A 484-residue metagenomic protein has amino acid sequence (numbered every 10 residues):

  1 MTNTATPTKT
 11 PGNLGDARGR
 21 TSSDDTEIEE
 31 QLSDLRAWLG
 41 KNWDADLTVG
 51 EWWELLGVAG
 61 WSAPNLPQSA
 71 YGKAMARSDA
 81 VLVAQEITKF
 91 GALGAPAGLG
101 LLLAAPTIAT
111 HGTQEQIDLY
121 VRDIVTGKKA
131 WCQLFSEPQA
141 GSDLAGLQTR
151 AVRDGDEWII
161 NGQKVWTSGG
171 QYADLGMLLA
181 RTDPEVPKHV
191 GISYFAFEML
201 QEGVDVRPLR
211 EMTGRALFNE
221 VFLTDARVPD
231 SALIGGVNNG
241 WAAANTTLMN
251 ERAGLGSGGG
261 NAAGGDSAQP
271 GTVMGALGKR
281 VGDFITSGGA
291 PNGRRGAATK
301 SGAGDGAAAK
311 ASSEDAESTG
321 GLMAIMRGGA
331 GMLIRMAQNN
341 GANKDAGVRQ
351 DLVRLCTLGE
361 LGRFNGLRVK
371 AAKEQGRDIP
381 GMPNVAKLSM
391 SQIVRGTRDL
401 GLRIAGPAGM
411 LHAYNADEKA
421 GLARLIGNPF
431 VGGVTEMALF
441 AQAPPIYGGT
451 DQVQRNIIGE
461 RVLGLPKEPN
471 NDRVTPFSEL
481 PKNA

Functional and structural regions predicted by a protein language model:
M1-L99, A109, Q116-T126, A276-P291 (+4 more regions): Amphipathic, small/basic residue-rich leader segments at the start of a protein or domain
P11, K73, T167, N384-A484: Alpha-helix capping/hinge segments and adjacent helical runs
W61-K128, S168-L175, G359, R363-G366 (+5 more regions): Internal helix-loop-helix
G127-F135, M177-L179: A short, Trp-centered hydrophobic/proline-enriched beta-strand micro-motif
T149-V152: A structural signal for short hydrophobic beta-strand segments in well-ordered beta-sheet cores
D156, N161-L209, N219, W241-T246: A short core secondary-structure module
V204-G362, P444, L480-A484: Glycine-rich beta->alpha junctions and the first turn(s) of the following alpha-helix
R349-R354, G381-L388: Short, charged, amphipathic alpha-helical segments
